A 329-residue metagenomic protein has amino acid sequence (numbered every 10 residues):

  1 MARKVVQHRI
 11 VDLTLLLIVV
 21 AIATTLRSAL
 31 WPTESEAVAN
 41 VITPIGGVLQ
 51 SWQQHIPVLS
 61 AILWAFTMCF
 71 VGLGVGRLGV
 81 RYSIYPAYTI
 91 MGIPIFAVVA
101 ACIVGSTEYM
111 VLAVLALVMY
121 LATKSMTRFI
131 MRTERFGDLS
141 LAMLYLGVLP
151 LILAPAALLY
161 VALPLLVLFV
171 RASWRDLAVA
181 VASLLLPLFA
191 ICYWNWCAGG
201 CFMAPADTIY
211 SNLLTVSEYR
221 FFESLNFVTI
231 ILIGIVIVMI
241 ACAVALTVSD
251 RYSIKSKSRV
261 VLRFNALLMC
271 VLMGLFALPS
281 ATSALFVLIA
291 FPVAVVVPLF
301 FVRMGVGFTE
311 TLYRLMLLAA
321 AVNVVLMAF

Functional and structural regions predicted by a protein language model:
A39-H55, A206-I230, C242-L246: Juxtamembrane membrane-water interface segments that cap and precede transmembrane helices
L63-G74, L115-V118: Transmembrane alpha-helices of multi-pass, membrane-embedded glycan-processing enzymes that use lipid-linked
V75, G79-V99, L117: Transmembrane-helix signature of polytopic, membrane-embedded enzymes that assemble or transfer cell-envelope glycans
I93-A113, S125: Aromatic- and kink-enriched transmembrane "portal" helix at the membrane-lumen/periplasm boundary that abuts
L121-G137: Membrane-interface transmembrane helices that cradle and orient dolichyl/undecaprenyl
D138-I152: Membrane-interface alpha helices of multi-pass inner-membrane proteins
L159-L185: Perimembrane helix-loop-helix junctions
A245-G305: Membrane-water interface signatures at transmembrane helix termini and the short loops that connect adjacent helices
